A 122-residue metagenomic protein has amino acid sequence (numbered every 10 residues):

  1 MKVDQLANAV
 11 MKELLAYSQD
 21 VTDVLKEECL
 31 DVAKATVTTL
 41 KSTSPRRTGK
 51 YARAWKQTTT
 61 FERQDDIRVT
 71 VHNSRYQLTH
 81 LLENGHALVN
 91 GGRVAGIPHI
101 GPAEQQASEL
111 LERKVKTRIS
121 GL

Functional and structural regions predicted by a protein language model:
M1-L122: Short, Lys/Arg-rich flexible segments
